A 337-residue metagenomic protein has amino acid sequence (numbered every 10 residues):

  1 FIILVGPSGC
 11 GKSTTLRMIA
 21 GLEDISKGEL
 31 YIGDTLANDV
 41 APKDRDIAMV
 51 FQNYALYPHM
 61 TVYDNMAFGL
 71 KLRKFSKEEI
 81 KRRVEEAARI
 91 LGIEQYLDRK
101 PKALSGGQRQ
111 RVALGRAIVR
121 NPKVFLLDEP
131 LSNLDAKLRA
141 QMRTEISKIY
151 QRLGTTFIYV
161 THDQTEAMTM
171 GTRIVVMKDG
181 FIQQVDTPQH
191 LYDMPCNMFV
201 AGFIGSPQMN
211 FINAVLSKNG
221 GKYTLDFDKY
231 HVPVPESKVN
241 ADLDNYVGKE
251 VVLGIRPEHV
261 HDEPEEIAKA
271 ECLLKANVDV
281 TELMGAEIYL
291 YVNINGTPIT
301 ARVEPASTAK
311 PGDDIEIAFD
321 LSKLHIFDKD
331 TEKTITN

Functional and structural regions predicted by a protein language model:
V5-P7: The feature captures the beta-strand-to-loop junction immediately N-terminal to the Walker
S13-L16, V112: ABC ATPase nucleotide-binding domain helices that frame the ATP-binding cleft
A20: Helix-to-loop junction immediately C-terminal to a conserved catalytic motif
E23-D24, Y31, K71: A position-specific signal in ABC ATPase nucleotide-binding domains
S26-E29, E79, D179, L324: Conserved coupling/switch loops of ABC nucleotide-binding domains, chiefly the family-specific signature
G28-L36: Conserved ABC transporter NBD signature motif
V40-F199, F203: ABC ATPase nucleotide-binding domains
K222-V278, P298, T308-N337: Glycine/charge-rich catalytic "coupling/switch" loops of P-loop NTPases
